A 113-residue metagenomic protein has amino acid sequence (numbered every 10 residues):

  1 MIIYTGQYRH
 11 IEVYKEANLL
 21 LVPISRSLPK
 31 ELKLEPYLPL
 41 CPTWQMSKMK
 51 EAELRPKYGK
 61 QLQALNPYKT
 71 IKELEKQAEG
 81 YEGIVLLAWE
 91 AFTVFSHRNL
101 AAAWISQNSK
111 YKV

Functional and structural regions predicted by a protein language model:
M1-V113: Residues lining hydrophobic/aromatic ligand-binding pockets adjacent to catalytic sites
